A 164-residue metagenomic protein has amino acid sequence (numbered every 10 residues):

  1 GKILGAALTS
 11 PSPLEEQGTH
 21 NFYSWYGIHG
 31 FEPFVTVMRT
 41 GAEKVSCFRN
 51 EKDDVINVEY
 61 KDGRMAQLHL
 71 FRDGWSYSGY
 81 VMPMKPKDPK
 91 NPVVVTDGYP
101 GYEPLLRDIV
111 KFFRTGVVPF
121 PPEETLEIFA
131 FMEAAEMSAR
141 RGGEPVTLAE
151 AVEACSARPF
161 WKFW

Functional and structural regions predicted by a protein language model:
G1-I3: Basic phosphate/pyrophosphate-binding loop/patch that engages nucleotide-derived ligands
A6-S76, E123-A130: Rossmann-like dinucleotide-binding domain that binds NAD(P)(H)
L14-E15, G101, A154: A short acidic, often aromatic-flanked loop/helix-cap motif at beta-alpha or helix-coil junctions that lines enzyme
T19-F22, V94, T115-P122: Active-site rim elements
G30-F31, Y102, L106, M132: A general structural signal for well-ordered alpha-helical segments in protein cores
F34, D108-I109, A135: Generic hydrophobic alpha-helical segments
K52-R107: C-terminal substrate-binding/catalytic lobe of Rossmann-fold NAD(P)-dependent oxidoreductases
F112-W164: C-terminal helix-rich "cap/oligomerization" subdomain common to oxidoreductases
